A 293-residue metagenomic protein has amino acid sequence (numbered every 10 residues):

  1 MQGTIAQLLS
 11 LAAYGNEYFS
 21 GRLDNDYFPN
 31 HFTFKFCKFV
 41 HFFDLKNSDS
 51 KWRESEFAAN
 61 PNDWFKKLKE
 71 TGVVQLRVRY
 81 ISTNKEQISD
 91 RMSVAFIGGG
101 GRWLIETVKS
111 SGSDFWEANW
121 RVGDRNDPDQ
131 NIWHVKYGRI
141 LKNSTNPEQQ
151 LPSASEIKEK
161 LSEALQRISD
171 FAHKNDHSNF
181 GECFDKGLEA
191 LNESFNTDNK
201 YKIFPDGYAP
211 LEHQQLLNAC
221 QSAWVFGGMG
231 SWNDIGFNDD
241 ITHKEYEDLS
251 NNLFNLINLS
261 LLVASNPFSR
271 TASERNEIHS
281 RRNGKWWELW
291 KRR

Functional and structural regions predicted by a protein language model:
Q2-A154: Extended, non-transmembrane interaction/recognition domains
A6, N62-K66, S162, Q166-S169 (+3 more regions): Generic detector of well-ordered alpha-helical segments enriched in charged/polar residues, highlighting helical
N16, N25, N30, N47 (+17 more regions): Detector for Asparagine
E17, E54-E56, E70, E86 (+11 more regions): Glutamate identity and glutamate-enriched acidic tracts
D129-Y201: Mixed-charge (acidic/basic) macromolecular-recognition segments
D185-R293: Alpha-helical oligomerization segments
